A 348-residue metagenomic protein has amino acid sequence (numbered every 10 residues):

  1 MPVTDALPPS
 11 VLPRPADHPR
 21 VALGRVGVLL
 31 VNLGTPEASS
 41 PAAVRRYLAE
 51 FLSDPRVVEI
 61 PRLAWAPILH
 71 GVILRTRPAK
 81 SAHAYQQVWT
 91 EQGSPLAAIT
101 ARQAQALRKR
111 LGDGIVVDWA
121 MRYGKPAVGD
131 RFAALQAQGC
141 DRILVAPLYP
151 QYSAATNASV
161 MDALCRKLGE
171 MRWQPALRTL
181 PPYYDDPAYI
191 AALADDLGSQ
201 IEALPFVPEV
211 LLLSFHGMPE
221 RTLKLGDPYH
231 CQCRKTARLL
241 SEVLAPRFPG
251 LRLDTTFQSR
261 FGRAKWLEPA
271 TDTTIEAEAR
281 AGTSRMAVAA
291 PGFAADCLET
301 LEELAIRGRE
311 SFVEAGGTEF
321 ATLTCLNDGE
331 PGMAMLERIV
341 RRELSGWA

Functional and structural regions predicted by a protein language model:
P2-A348: Active-site-proximal alpha-helix that buttresses catalytic centers in soluble enzyme cores
